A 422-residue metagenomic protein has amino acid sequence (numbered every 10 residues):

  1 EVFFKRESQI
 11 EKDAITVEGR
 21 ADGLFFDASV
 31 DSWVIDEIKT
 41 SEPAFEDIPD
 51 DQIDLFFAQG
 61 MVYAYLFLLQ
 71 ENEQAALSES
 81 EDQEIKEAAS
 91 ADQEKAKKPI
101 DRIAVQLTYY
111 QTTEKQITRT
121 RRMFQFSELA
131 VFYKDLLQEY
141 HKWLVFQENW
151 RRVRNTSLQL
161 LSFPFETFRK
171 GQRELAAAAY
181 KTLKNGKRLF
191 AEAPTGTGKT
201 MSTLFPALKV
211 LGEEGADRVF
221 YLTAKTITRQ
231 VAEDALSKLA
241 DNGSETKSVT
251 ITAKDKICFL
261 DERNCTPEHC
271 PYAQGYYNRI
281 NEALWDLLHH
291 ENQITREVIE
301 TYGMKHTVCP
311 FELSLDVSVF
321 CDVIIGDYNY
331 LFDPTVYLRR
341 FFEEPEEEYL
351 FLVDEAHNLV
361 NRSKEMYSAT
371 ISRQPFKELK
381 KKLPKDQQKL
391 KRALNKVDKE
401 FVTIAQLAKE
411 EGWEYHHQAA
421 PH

Functional and structural regions predicted by a protein language model:
S8-E79, E84, A88-A130: Mg2+/Mn2+-dependent nuclease catalytic core
E114-R152: Interdomain "pre-motor" coupling segment immediately N-terminal to P-loop NTPase/helicase cores
W150-A191: Conserved pre-motif I regulatory segment
R151-L158, S162, G215-I324, N329-F332 (+4 more regions): A substrate-engagement module of RecA-like helicase motors
Y180-K181, T200-E214, A235-L239: Walker A/P-loop NTP-binding motif
K184-P206: Walker A/P-loop
E312-D322, V336-Y349: Short basic/glycine-enriched coil/helix segment immediately N-terminal to the Walker B
Y330, P345-R373, K377: SF2 helicase catalytic motif II
